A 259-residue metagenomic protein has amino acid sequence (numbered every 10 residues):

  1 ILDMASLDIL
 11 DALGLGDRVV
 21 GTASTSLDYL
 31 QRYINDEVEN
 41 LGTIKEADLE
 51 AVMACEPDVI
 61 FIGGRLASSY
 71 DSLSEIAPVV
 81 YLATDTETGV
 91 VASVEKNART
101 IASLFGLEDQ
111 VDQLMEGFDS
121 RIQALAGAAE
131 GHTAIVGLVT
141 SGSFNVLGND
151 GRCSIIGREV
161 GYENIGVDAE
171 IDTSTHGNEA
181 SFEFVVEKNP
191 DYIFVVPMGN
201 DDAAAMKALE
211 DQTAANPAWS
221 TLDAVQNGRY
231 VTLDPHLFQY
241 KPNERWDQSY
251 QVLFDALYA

Functional and structural regions predicted by a protein language model:
I1-A54: A short, structured surface patch at a secondary-structure boundary
I1-L13, Q110-E163: Basic- and aromatic-lined ligand-binding clefts that recognize polyanionic substrates
S26-Y29, G148-G177: Alpha-helical, coiled-coil/dimerization segments enriched in small aliphatic residues
L41-D48, I171-A180: Short helix-initiation/N-cap motifs at beta->coil->alpha
E56-I62, P78, V185, N189-F194: Proline-aspartate-enriched helix->loop->beta-strand connector
S69-S141, R229, H236-A259: Extracytoplasmic substrate-binding proteins
N145, C153, S174-M198, D202: Ligand-binding pocket segment of bilobal, Venus flytrap-like solute-binding proteins
D191-A259: Structured C-terminal subdomain patch of bacterial secreted/periplasmic proteins
